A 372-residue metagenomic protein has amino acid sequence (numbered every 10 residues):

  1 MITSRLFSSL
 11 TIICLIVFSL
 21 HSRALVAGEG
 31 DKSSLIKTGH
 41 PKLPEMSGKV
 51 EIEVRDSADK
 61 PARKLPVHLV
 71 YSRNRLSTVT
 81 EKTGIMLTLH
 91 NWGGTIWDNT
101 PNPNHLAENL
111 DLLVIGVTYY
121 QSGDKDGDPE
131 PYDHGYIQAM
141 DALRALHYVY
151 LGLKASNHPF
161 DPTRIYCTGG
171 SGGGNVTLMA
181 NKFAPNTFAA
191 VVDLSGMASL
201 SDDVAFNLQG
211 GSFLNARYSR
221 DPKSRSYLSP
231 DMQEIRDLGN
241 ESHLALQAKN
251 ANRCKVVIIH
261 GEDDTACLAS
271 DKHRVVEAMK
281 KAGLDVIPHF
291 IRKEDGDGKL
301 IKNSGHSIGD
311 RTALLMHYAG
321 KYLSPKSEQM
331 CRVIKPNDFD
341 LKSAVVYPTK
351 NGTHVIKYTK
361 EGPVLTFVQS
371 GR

Functional and structural regions predicted by a protein language model:
G28-E81: N-terminal cap/lid segment of alpha/beta-hydrolase-fold proteins
E81-N91: Short beta-strand element of the alpha/beta-hydrolase
D98-G116: Short amphipathic alpha-helix adjacent to the substrate-entry channel of hydrolases
N104, G116-M140: Cap/lid segment of the alpha/beta-hydrolase catalytic domain
P131-N157: Alpha/beta-hydrolase active-site loop
N157-S171: Alpha/beta-hydrolase fold nucleophile elbow
M179-S229: Hydrolase active-site cap/lid region
S226-D310, P336-G371: Serine-hydrolase catalytic core
